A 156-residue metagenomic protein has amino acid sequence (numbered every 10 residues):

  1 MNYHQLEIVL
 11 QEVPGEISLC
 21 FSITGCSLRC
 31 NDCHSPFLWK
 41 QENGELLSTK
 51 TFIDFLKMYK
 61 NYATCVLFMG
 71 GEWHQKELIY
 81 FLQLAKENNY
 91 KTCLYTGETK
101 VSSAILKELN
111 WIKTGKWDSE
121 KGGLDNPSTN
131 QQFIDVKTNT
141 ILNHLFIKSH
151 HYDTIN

Functional and structural regions predicted by a protein language model:
M1-S22, S35-Q41: N-terminal [4Fe-4S]-dependent radical SAM core
S18, T64, N110: Conserved acidic residues
S22-R29: Short pre-active-site segment immediately N-terminal to redox-active cysteine/selenocysteine motifs in thiol-based
C30-L38, K60-A63: Short, basic/glycine-rich phosphate-binding loops at helix/coil junctions that contact nucleotide phosphates
L38, G71, K116-W117: Flexible loop residues that form catalytic and substrate-binding hotspots at small-molecule/glycan-binding clefts
K40-D54, W73-K107, W111: Canonical radical SAM enzyme core domain
A63-Y80, L84, P127-T129: Conserved glycine-rich "GG(E/T)P / GGGxP" loop and the immediately following alpha-helix in the radical SAM core
S103-N156: Classical nucleotidyltransferase
